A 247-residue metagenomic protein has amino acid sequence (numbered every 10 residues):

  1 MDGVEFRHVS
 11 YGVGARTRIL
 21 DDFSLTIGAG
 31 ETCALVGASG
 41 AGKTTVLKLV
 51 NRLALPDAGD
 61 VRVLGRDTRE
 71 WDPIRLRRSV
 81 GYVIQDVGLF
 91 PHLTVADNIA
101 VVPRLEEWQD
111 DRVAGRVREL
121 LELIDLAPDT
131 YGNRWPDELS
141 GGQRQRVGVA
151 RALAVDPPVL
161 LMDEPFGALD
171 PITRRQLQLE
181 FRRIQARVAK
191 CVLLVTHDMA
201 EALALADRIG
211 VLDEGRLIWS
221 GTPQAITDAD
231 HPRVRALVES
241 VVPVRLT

Functional and structural regions predicted by a protein language model:
V36-A38: The feature captures the beta-strand-to-loop junction immediately N-terminal to the Walker
N51: Helix-to-loop junction immediately C-terminal to a conserved catalytic motif
T68-G81, L105, I226-A229: ABC ATPase NBD coupling module
D111-T130: Conserved ABC ATPase "signature" region
R134-L139, Q143: Conserved ABC ATPase signature
D156: Conserved catalytic motifs of ABC-family nucleotide-binding domains
E214-G215: Conserved ABC ATPase "signature" C-loop
